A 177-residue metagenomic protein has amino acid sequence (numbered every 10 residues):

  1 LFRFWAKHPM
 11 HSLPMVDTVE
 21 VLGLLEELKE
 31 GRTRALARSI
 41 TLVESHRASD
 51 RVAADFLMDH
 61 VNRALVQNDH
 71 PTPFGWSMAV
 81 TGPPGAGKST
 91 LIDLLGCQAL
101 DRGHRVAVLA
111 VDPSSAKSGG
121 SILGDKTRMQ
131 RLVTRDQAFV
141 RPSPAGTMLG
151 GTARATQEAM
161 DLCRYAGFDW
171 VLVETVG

Functional and structural regions predicted by a protein language model:
H8: Cationic, low-complexity basic patches in intrinsically disordered or flexible, solvent-exposed regions
E20-G31, A37-M78, P83-A86, L95-V176: Nucleotide-state-sensitive switch-loop elements of NTP-binding domains
L91: Hydrophobic positions on the alpha1 helix immediately C-terminal to the Walker A/P-loop
